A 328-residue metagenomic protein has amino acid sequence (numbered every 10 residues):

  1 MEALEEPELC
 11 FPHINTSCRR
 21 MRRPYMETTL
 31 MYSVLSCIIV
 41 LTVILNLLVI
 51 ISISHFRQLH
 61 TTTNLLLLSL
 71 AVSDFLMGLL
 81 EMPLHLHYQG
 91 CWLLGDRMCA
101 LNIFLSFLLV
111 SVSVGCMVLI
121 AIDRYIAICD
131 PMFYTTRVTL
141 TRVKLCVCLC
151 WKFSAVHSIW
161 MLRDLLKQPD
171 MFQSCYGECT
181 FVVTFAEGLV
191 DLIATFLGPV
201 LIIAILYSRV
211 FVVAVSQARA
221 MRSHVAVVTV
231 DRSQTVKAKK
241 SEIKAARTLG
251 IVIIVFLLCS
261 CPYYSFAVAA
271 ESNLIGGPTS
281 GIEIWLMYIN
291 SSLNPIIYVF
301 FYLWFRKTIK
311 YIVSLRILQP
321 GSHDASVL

Functional and structural regions predicted by a protein language model:
M1-I44: Extracellular N-terminal segment of 7TM GPCRs
C10-R22, C91-I103, L108, D130 (+2 more regions): Loop architecture of class A 7-transmembrane GPCRs
P24-S36, T62-I122, A127-R137: Extracellular TM2-ECL1-early TM3 structural module of rhodopsin-like
L35, I39, S52, L76-C91 (+6 more regions): Helix-to-loop junction signature of class
I39, S69-G78, C146-S158, T195-V200 (+2 more regions): Alpha-helical transmembrane segments of multi-pass membrane proteins
V43-S54, A71, F75-M82, L108-M132 (+3 more regions): Cytoplasm-facing ends of alpha-helical transmembrane segments in multi-pass membrane proteins
I202-I203, V255-V268, I282-L328: Seventh transmembrane helix
V212-C259, Y263: Intracellular effector-coupling site of seven-transmembrane GPCRs, centered on the ICL3-to-TM6 transition
